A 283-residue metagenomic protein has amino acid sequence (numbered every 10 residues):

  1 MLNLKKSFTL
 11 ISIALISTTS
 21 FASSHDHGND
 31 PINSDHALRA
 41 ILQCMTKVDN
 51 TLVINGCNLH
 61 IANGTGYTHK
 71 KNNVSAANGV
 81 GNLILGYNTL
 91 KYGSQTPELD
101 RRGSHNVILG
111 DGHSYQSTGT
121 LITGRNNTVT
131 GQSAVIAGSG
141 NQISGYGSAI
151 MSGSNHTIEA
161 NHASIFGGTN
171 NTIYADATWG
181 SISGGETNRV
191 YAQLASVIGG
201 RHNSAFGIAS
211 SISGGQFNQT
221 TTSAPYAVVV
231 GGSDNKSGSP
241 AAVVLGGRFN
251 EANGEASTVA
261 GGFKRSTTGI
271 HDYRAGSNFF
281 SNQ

Functional and structural regions predicted by a protein language model:
M1-T9: Bacterial N-terminal signal peptides that target proteins for export
L2, A14, V53-I54: Terminal amphipathic alpha-helical/low-complexity segments used for targeting or macromolecular assembly
S17-S20: N-terminal signal peptide c-region/cleavage motif recognized by signal peptidases
S23-H25: Boundary of Sec targeting at the N-terminus
N29-Q283: Periodic small-residue-enriched repeat registers in elongated scaffold domains
